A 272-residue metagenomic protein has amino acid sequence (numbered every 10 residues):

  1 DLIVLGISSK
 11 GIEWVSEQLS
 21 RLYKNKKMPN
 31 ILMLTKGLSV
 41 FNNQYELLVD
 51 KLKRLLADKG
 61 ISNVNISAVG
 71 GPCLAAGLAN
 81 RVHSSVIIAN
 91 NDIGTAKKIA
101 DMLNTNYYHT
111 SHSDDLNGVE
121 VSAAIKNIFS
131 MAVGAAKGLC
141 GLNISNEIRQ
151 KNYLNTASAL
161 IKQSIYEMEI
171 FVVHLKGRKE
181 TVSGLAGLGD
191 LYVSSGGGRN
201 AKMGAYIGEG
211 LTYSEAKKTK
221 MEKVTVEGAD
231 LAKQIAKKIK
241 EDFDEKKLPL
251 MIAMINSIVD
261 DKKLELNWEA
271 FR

Functional and structural regions predicted by a protein language model:
L2-R81, I99: Rossmann-like NAD(P)(H) cofactor-binding subdomain of soluble oxidoreductases
S9-E13, T110-L116, M254: Glycine-rich anion/phosphate-binding loops
S16, V49, I165-Y166, A232: Short, hydrophobic/amphipathic alpha-helical packing segments that form internal helix faces or helix-helix interfaces
L22, L55-N65, H83-E180: Internal alpha-helical scaffold of NAD(P)-dependent oxidoreductase catalytic cores
L38-F41, V119-E120, V193, V224: Short, small-residue-enriched loops and turns at beta-alpha junctions that line or gate enzyme active sites
V69, S113-D115, L185: Conserved beta-strand termini and adjacent loop/short-helix elements that scaffold enzyme active sites in alpha/beta
K126, V133-K137, G141, K151 (+4 more regions): NAD(P)-dependent Rossmann-like dehydrogenase/reductase catalytic/cofactor-binding core
